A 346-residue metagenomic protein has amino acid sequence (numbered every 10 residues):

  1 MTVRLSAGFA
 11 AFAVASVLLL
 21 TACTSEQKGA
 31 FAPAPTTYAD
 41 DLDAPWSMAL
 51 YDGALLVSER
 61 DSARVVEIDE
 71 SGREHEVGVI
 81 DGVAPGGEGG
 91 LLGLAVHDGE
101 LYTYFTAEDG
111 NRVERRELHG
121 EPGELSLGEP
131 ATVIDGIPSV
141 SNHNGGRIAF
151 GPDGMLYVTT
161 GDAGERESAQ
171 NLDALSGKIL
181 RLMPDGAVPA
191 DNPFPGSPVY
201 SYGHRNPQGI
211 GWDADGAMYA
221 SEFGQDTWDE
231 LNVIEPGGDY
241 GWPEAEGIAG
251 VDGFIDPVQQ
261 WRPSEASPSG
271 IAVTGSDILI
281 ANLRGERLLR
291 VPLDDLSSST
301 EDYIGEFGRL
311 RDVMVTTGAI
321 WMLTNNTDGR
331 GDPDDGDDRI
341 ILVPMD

Functional and structural regions predicted by a protein language model:
M1-F12: Bacterial N-terminal signal peptides that target proteins for export
L19-A22: C-terminal motif of bacterial Sec signal peptides marking the signal peptidase cleavage site
T24-E165, A217-F223, E265-T300, D312-D346: Acidic, Gly/Ser/Thr-rich repeat motifs that build Ca2+-stabilized beta-propeller blades
H75-G86, E129-N144, L182-Y202, G238-P263: Surface-exposed loop and turn segments in beta-propeller and other repeat-based domains that flank or scaffold
R116-L125, L180-P189, I234-W242, E246 (+2 more regions): Short loop/turn segments immediately following beta-strands, especially the blade-tip and inter-blade linker loops
V199-D226: Repeat-solenoid scaffold signature
